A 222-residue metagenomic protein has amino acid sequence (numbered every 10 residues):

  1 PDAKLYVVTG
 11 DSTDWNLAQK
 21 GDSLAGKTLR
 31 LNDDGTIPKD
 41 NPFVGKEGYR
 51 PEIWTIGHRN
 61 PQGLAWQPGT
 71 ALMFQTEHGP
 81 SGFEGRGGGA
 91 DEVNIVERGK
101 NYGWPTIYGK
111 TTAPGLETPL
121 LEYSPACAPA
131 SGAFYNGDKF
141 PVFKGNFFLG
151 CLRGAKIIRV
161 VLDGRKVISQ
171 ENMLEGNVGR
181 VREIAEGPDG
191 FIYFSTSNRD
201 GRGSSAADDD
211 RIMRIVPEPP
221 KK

Functional and structural regions predicted by a protein language model:
D2-K4, D11-E171, G179, D189 (+2 more regions): Beta-propeller domain segments
